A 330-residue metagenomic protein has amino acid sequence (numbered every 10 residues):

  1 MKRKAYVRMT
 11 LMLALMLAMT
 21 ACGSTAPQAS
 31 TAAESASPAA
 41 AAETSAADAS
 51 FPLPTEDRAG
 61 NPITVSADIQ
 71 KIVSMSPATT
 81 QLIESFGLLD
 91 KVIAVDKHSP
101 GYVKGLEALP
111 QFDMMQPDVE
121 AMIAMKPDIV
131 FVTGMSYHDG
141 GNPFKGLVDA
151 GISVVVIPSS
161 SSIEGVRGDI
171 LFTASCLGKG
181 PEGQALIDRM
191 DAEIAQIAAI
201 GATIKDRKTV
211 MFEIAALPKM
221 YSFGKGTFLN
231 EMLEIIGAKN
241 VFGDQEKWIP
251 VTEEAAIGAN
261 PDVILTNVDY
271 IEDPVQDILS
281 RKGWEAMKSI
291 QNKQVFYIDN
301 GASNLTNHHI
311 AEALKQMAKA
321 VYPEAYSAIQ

Functional and structural regions predicted by a protein language model:
K2-L13, T20-T80, G180-M211, K319-Q330: Bacterial Sec-exported substrate-binding components of ABC uptake systems
E56-G60, L109-E120, Q245-E253: Short helix-initiation/N-cap motifs at beta->coil->alpha
K71-M125, I129-S136: A short, structured surface patch at a secondary-structure boundary
S76, G134-M135, Q245-W248, N267-I271 (+1 more regions): Short secondary-structure boundary segments
D96-G101, Y221-W248: Alpha-helical, coiled-coil/dimerization segments enriched in small aliphatic residues
D118-V132, I152, T252-T266: Proline-aspartate-enriched helix->loop->beta-strand connector
H138-N142, P158-F172, K205-F228, E272-D273: Extracytoplasmic ligand-binding site segments that recognize negatively charged/polar headgroups
G165-S175, Q184, V263-Q330: Structured C-terminal subdomain patch of bacterial secreted/periplasmic proteins
